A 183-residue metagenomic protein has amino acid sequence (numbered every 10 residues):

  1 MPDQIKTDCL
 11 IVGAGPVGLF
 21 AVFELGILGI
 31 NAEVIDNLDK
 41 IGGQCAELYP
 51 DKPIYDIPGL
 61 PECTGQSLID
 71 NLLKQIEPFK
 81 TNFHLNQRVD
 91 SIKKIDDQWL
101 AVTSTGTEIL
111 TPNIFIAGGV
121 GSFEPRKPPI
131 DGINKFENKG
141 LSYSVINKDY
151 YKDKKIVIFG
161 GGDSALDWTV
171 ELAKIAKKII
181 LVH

Functional and structural regions predicted by a protein language model:
P2, N37, C45-A46, S91 (+3 more regions): Short secondary-structure boundary/capping segments
P2-D39, E137-H183: Rossmann-like dinucleotide/flavin-binding elements
I5-T7, T103-N113: Core beta-strand elements of the Rossmann-like FAD/NAD(P) dinucleotide-binding domain in flavoenzyme oxidoreductases
G13, T111, A117-G119, F159: Short, well-ordered coil/turn residues at beta-beta hairpins and beta-strand->alpha-helix junctions within
V22-E24, A46-E47, R126-I130, T169-E171: Short amphipathic alpha-helical segments
L38-I41, S122: Helix N-cap at the beta1-alpha1 junction of Rossmann-like dinucleotide-binding domains, i.e., the first residues
A46-E108: N-terminal Rossmann-like dinucleotide/flavin-binding domain of flavoprotein oxidoreductases that bind FAD/FMN
T105, I114, G118-Y143: Glycine-rich beta-alpha-beta "Rossmann" dinucleotide-binding loop(s) and their flanking helix/strand
